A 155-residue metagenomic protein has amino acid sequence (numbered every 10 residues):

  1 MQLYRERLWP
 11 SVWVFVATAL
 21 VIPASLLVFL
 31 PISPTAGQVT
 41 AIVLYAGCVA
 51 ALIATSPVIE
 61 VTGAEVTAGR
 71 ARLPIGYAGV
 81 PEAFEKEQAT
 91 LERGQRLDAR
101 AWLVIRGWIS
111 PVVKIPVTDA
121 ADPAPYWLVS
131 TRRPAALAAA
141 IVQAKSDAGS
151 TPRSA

Functional and structural regions predicted by a protein language model:
M1-P31, T151-A155: N-terminal membrane-targeting/pre-transmembrane regions
S11, S33-P34, G69, E85: Helix N-terminus capping/helix-initiation residues
T18-V21, I42, I109: Core segments of transmembrane alpha-helices that mediate helix-helix packing or line hydrophobic substrate/ligand
I32-A41: Short, aromatic-rich membrane-interface segments at the entry and exit of alpha-helical transmembrane domains
T40-A41, G47-A51, G94-R96, I105: Short, solvent-exposed secondary-structure boundary motifs
V43-F84: Conserved beta-hairpin
G69-L128: Non-transmembrane, membrane-adjacent beta-strand/coil modules in membrane-associated proteins and peripheral
I109-A155: A membrane-cytosol interface segment of integral membrane proteins
